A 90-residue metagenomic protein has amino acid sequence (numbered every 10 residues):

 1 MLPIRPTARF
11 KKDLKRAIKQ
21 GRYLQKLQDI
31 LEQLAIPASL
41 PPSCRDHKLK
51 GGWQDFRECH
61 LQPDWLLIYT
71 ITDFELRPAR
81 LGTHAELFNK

Functional and structural regions predicted by a protein language model:
M1-P3, A35: A short, ordered amphipathic alpha-helix with a cationic face
P3, R9-Q25, D29, S43 (+3 more regions): Enriched for short, Lys/Arg-rich terminal
Q33-H60: A short, surface-exposed loop/turn module that caps and links secondary-structure elements
